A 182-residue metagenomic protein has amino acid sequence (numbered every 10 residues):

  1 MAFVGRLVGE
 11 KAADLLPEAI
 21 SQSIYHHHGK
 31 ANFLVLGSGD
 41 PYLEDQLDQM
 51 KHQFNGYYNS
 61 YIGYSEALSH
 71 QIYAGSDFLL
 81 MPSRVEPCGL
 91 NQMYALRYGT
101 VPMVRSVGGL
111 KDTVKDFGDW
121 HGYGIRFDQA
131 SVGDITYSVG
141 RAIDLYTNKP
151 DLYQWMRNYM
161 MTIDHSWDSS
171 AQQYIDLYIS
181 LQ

Functional and structural regions predicted by a protein language model:
M1-K11: Conserved donor-binding/catalytic core segment of Leloir-type glycosyltransferases
R6, L36-S38, G63, R105 (+1 more regions): Cofactor-binding loop segments of dinucleotide-utilizing enzymes, especially the Rossmann-like FAD- and NAD(P)+-binding
K11-A13, G89: Active-site helix-initiating loop/hinge in glycosyltransferases
P17-S21: Short acidic-capped amphipathic helix/loop micro-motif used as an active-site/signal-coupling element
H27-Q71: Nucleotide-activated donor-binding/catalytic signature segment of Leloir-type glycosyltransferases, i.e., the conserved
Q71-T162: Catalytic binding pocket for nucleotide-activated donors in carbohydrate/polymer assembly enzymes
W167-Q182: C-terminal alpha-helical cap of glycosyltransferases
